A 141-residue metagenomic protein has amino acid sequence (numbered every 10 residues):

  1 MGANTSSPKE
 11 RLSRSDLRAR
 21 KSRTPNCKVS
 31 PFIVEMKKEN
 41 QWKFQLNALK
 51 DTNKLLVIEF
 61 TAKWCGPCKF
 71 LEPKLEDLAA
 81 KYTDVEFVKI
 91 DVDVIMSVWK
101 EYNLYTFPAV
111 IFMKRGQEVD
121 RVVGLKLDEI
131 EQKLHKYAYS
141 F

Functional and structural regions predicted by a protein language model:
M1-K54, E129-F141: N-terminal leader/targeting and pre-domain segments
V29-F32, W42, T52-L56, T83-V88 (+3 more regions): Core residues of folded domains in eukaryotic genome-function proteins
S30-M36, A62, K81, R121-D128: Intrinsic disorder
M36-K38, F60, E72-S97, L104: Thiol-based oxidoreductase modules, predominantly thioredoxin-like and allied folds used for disulfide exchange
K43-F44, G66-P67, I95-V98, P108 (+2 more regions): Eukaryotic short linear interaction motifs
F44-D77: Local sequence-structure signature of Cys/Sec-based thiol-disulfide redox active-site neighborhoods
Q45, K74, L78-K81, V98-E101 (+2 more regions): Alpha-helical recognition domains of nuclear gene-regulatory proteins
Y105-T106, I111-F141: Non-catalytic, surface beta->alpha helical segment in thiol-disulfide oxidoreductase systems
